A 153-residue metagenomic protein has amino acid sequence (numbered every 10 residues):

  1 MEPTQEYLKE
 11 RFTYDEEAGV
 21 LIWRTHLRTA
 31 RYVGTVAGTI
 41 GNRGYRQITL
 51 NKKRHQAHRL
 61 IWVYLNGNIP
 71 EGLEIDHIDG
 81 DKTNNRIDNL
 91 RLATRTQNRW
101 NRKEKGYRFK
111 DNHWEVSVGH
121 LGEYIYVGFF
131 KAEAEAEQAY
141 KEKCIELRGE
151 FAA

Functional and structural regions predicted by a protein language model:
M1-R46, L50: Short helix-coil boundary/hinge micro-motifs
R11, E16, H26-L27, N51-Y124: Short, cationic Gly/His-enriched loop motifs
Y32, V36, E104, Y126: Short glycine/serine/threonine-biased micro-segments
T39-Y45, V63-P70, E133-K141: Short, surface-exposed linear segments at secondary-structure transitions and domain or protein termini
I48, H58, V116, A136-C144: An aromatic-rich alpha-helical recognition segment common to small helix-rich domains
E123-E133: A short, exposed loop/beta-hairpin motif centered on an aromatic-Gly-Thr core
E142-A153: Short arginine-rich
